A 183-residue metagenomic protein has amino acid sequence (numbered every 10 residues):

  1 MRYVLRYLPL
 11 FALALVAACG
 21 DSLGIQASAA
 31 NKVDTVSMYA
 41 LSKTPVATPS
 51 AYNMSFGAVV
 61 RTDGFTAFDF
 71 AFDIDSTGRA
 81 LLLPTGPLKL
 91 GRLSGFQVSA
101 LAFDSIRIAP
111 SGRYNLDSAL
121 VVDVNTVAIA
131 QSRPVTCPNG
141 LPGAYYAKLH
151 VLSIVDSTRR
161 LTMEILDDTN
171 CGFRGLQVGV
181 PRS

Functional and structural regions predicted by a protein language model:
M1-A17: Sec-dependent bacterial lipoprotein signal peptides
C19-S183: Surface-exposed, beta-sheet-biased, low-hydrophobicity segments with strongly acidic/polar composition
